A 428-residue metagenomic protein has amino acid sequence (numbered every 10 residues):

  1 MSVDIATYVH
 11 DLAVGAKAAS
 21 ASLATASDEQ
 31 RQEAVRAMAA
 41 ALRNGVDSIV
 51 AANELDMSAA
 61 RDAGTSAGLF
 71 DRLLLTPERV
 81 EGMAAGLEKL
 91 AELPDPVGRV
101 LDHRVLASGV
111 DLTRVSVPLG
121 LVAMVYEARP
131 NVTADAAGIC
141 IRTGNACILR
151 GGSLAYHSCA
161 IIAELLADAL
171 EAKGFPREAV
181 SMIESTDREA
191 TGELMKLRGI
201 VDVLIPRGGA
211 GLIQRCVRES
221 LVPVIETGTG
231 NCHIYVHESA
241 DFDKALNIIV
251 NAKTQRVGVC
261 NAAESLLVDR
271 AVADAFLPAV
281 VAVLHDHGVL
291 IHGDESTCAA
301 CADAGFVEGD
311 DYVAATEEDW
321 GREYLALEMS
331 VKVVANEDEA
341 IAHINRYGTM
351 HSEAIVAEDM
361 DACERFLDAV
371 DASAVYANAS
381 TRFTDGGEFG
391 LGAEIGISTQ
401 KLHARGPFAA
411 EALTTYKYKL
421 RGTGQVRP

Functional and structural regions predicted by a protein language model:
M1-D111, I139: N-terminal Rossmann-like NAD(P)+-binding subdomain of aldehyde/semialdehyde dehydrogenases
A6, E127-N131, D135-A146, L165 (+3 more regions): ALDH superfamily catalytic-core signature
A19-A26, A41-G45, D56, A60-A63 (+13 more regions): Change "in soluble alpha/beta enzymes" to "in soluble alpha/beta proteins
A24-T25, E238, V333, V356: A structural signal for short, well-ordered beta-strand elements
A26-Q30, V97, K173-V180, Q255-A262 (+4 more regions): Flexible, glycine/charged-enriched surface loops at secondary-structure junctions
E92, V100-D243: Rossmann-like NAD(P) dinucleotide-binding subdomain of oxidoreductase/dehydrogenase enzymes
L119, A314-P428: Conserved C-terminal structural/oligomerization subdomain of aldehyde/semialdehyde dehydrogenase
